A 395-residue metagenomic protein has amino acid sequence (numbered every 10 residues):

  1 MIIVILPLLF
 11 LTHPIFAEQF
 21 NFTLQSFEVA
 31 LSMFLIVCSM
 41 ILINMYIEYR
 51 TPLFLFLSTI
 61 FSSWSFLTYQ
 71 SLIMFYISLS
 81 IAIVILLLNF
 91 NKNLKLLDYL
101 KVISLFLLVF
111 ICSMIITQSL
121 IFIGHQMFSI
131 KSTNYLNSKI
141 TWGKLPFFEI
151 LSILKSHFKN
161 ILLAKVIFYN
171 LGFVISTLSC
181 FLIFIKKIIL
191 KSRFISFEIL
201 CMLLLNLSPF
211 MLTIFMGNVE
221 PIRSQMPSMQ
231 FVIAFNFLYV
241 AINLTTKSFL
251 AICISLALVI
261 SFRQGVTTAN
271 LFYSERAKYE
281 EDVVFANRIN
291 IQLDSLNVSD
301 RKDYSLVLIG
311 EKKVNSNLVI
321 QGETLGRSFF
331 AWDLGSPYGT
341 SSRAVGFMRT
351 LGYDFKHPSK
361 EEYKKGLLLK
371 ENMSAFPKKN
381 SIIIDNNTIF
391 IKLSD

Functional and structural regions predicted by a protein language model:
M1, L6-P7, T23-F27, S63 (+3 more regions): Transmembrane catalytic cores of multi-pass membrane glycosyltransferases and polysaccharide-assembly enzymes
M1-I15, F34, Y49-L53: Transmembrane-helix signature of polytopic, membrane-embedded enzymes that assemble or transfer cell-envelope glycans
M1-I3, L96-Y99, I103, I123-F128 (+3 more regions): Intrinsically disordered, polar/acidic, low-complexity terminal segments
H13-A17, Y69-I73, S80-A82, I233 (+1 more regions): Short, solvent-exposed loop/turn segments at secondary-structure junctions
A17-C38, T68, Q225-M229: Multi-pass, polyprenyl lipid-linked donor-dependent membrane glycosyltransferases
L42-S63, K92-K101, F249-I252: Short hydrophobic alpha-helices at membrane interfaces in multi-pass membrane enzymes
F173-L178, I242-T267: Signature aromatic-anchored transmembrane alpha helix within multi-pass, membrane-resident enzymes that catalyze glycan
L212, M216-L244: Hydrophobic/aromatic-rich transmembrane helices and adjacent perimembrane loops
